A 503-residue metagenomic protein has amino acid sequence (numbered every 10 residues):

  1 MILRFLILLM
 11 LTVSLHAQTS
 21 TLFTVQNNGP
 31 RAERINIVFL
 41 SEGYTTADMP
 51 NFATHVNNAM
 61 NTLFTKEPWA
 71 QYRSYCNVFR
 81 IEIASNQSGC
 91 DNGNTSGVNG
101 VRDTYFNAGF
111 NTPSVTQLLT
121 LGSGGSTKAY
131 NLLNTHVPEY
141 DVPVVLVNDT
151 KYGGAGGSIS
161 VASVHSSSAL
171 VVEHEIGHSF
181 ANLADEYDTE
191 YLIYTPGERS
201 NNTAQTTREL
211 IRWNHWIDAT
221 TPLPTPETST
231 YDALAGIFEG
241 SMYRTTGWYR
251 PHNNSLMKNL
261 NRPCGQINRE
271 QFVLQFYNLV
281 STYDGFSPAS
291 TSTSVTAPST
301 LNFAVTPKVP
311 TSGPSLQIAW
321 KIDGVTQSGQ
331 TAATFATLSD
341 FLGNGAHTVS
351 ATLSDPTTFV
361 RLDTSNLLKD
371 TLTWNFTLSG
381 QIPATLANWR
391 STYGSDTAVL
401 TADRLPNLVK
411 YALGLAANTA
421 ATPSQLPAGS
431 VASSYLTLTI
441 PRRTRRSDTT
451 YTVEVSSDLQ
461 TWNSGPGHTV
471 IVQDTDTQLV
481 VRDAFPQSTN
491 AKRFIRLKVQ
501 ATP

Functional and structural regions predicted by a protein language model:
M1-L8: Sec-dependent signal peptide recognition, specifically the positively charged N-region followed immediately by
Q18-L132, F359: Propeptide-to-catalytic entry region of secreted or membrane-anchored zinc metalloproteases
M49-F52, G153-E173, D396, T401: Short pre-active-site segment immediately N-terminal to the catalytic Zn-binding motif
N107-K128, L132, E139-S166: Active-site scaffold of zinc-dependent metalloenzymes
L170-E186: Active-site recognition of the HExxH zinc-binding catalytic motif
A184-T337, A346-D370, L378-G380: Replace "(M1/M4/M9/M12/WLM)" with "(e.g., M1/M4/M8/M9/M12/M26/WLM)" and add "not limited to" to clarify scope
S339-A346, P486-A491: Surface-exposed, short loops/turns at beta-strand junctions within beta-sandwich domains
Q381-P503: Short, composition-biased motifs enriched in small/polar/acidic residues
